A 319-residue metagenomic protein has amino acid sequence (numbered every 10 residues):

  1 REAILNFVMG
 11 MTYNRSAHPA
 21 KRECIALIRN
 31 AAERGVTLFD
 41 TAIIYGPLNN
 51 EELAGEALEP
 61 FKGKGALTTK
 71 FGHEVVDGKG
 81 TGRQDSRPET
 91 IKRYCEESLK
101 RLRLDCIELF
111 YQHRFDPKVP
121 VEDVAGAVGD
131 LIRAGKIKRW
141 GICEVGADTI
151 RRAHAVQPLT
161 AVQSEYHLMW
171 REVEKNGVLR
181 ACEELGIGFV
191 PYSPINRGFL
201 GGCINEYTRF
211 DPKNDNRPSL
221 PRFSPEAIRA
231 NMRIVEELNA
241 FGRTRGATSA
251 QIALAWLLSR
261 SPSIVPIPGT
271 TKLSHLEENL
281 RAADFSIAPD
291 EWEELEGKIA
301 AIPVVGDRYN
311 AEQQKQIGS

Functional and structural regions predicted by a protein language model:
R1-A66: N-terminal binding-site loop/beta-alpha segment at the start of enzyme catalytic domains that lines or forms
V8-R22, D77-K92, H113, K118: Active-site mouth loops of central-metabolism enzymes
H18-A31, S86-L102, G146-R152: Short, acidic/polar
E33, G55-A66, L99-R103, I132 (+1 more regions): Acidic (Asp/Glu)-rich catalytic clusters
F39, I107, W140: Glycine-centered flexible beta-alpha turn that most often forms the glycine-rich phosphate-binding loop
P47, F115-K298, I302, E312-S319: Beta/alpha (TIM)-barrel catalytic core signal, keyed to glycine-rich beta->alpha loops juxtaposed to Asp/Glu that bind
K64-V76, E165: A short, structured active-site edge motif that brings together acidic residues
L99-V119: Active-site groove signature of glycoside hydrolases
